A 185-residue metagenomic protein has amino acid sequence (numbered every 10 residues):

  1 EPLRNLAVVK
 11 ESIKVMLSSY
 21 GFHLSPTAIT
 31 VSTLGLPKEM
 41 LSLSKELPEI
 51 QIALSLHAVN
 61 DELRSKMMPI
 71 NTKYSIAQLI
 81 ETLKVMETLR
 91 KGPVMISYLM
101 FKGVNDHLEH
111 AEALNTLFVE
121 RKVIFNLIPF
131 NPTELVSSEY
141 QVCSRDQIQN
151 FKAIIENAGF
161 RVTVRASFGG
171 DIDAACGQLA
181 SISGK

Functional and structural regions predicted by a protein language model:
E1-I154, A158: Conserved AdoMet/S-adenosylmethionine-binding subsite of the radical SAM
L127, V164-A166: A structural preference for short, hydrophobic beta-strand core positions in alpha/beta folds
N157, S167-K185: Radical SAM enzyme core and accessory elements
